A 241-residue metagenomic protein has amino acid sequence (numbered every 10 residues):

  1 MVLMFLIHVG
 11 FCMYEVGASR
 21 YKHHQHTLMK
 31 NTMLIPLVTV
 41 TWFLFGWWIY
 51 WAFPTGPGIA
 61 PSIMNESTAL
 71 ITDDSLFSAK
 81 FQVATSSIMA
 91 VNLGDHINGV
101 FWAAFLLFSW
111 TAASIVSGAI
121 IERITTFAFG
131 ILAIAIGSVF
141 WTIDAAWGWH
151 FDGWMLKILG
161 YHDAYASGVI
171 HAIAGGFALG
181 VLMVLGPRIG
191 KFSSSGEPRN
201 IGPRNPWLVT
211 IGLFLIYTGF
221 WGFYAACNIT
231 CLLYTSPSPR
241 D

Functional and structural regions predicted by a protein language model:
M1-S19, T27: N-terminal amphipathic, basic-rich helices that act as targeting or association modules
H8-V16, T111-S117, I173-E197, T218 (+1 more regions): Juxtamembrane interface elements at the cytosolic ends of transmembrane helices in multi-pass membrane proteins
K22-P36: Loop-to-helix transition at the N-terminal end of transmembrane alpha-helices
L34-Y50, I136-W141: Hydrophobic alpha-helical membrane-insertion segments
F43-A60, A90, E122-R123, A145-W154: Transmembrane alpha-helix boundary signature
W48-F81, I229-L233: Interfacial/capping segments of alpha-helical transmembrane domains
V91-I134: Hydrophobic alpha-helical hairpins/lids featuring a short glycine-rich hinge
Y234-D241: Conserved small/polar residues in nucleotide/adenosyl-binding loops
